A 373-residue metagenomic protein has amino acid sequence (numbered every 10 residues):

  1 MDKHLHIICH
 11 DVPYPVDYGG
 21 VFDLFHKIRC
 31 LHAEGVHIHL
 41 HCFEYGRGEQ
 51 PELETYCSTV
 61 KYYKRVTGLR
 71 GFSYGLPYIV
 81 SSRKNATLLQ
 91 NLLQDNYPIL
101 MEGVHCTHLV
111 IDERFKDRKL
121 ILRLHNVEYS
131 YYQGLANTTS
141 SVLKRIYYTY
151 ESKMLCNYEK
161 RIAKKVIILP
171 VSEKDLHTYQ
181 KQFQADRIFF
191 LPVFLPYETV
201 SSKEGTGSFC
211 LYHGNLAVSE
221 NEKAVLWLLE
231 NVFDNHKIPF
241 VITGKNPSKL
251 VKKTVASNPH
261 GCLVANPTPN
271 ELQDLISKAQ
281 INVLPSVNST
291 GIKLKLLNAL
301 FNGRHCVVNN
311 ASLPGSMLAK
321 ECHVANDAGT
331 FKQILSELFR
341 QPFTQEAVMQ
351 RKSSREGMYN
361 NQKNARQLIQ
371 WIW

Functional and structural regions predicted by a protein language model:
M1-T59, Q94, D234: N-terminal subdomain of nucleotide-sugar transferases
D23, F190-S257, L263-S277: Conserved catalytic-core segment of nucleotide-activated headgroup transferases in glycan assembly
H26, A86-L93, E128-Y131, T139-I168: Membrane-proximal helix-turn-helix segments that form the acceptor-binding/catalytic region of lipid-linked
T67-L76, I121-M154, N215: Acceptor-binding helix/loop patch of EC 2.4 sugar-transfer enzymes, predominantly nucleotide-sugar-dependent
R83, R340-W373: A charged, aromatic-enriched C-terminal amphipathic alpha-helix characteristic of glycosyltransferases across folds
Y148-V200: Donor nucleotide-sugar binding/catalytic pocket of nucleotide-sugar-dependent glycosyltransferases
I276-G291, N302-R304: Acidic donor-binding loop of glycosyltransferase active sites
K295-N298, H305-N309: Short hydrophobic beta-strand element within catalytic cores of glycosyltransferases and related nucleotide-activated
